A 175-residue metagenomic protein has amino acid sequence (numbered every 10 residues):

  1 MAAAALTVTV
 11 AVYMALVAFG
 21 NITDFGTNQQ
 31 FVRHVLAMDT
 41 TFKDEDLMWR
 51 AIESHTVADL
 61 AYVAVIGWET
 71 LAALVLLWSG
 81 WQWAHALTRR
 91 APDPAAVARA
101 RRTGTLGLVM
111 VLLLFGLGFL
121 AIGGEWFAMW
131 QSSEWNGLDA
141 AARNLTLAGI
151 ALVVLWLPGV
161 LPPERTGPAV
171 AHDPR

Functional and structural regions predicted by a protein language model:
M1-F19, A61-V63, G67, L71-R175: Extended, low-polarity transmembrane helix blocks
F19-T27: Helix-to-loop transition at the C-terminal end of transmembrane segments
G26-V57: Membrane-interface interhelical connector segments
